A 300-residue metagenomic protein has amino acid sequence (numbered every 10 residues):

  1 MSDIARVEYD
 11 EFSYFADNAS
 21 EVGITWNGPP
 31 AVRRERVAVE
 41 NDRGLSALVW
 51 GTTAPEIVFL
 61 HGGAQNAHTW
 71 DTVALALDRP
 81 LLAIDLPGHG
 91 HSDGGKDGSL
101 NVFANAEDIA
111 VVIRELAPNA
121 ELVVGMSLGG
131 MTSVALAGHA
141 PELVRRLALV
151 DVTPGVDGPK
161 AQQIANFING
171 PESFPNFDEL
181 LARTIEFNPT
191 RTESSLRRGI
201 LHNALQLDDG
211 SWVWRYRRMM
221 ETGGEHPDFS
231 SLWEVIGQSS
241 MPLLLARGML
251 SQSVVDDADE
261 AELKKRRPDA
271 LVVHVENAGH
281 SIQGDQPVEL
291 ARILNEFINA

Functional and structural regions predicted by a protein language model:
M1-P55, D78-R79, P118-N119, N295 (+1 more regions): Alpha/beta-hydrolase fold catalytic core
E40, L75, L82-V124, R292: Active-site loop/oxyanion-hole signature of alpha/beta-hydrolase fold enzymes
L48-H91: Conserved HGGG/HGGXW glycine-rich cap/lid loop of the alpha/beta-hydrolase fold
D85-G90, T153, E276-A278: Short beta-to-alpha linker loops that shape the active-site pocket of alpha/beta-hydrolase fold enzymes
P118-G158: Conserved hydrolase catalytic core segment
P175-S230: Conserved alpha/beta-hydrolase catalytic His-Asp/Glu region
L207-R266, L271-H274: Conserved serine/cysteine hydrolase catalytic core
A278-P287: Catalytic histidine-centered segment of alpha/beta-hydrolase-like enzymes
